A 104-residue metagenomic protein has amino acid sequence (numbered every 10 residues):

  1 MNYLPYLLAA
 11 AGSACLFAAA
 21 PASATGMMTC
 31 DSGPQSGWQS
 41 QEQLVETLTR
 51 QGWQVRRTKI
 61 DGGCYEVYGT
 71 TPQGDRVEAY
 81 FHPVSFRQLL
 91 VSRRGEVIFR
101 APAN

Functional and structural regions predicted by a protein language model:
M1-A10: Bacterial N-terminal signal peptides that target proteins for export
A19-P21: N-terminal signal peptide c-region/cleavage motif recognized by signal peptidases
S23-T25: Boundary of Sec targeting at the N-terminus
T29-V55: Short, non-transmembrane alpha-helical segments in secretory-pathway proteins
V67-T70, F81: Conserved histidines in hydrophobic membrane contexts and catalytic metal-binding motifs
V77-V91: A short, surface-exposed beta-strand/turn
G95-A103: Short, low-complexity, Pro/Ser/Thr/Gly-rich segments in the mature regions of secreted, periplasmic
